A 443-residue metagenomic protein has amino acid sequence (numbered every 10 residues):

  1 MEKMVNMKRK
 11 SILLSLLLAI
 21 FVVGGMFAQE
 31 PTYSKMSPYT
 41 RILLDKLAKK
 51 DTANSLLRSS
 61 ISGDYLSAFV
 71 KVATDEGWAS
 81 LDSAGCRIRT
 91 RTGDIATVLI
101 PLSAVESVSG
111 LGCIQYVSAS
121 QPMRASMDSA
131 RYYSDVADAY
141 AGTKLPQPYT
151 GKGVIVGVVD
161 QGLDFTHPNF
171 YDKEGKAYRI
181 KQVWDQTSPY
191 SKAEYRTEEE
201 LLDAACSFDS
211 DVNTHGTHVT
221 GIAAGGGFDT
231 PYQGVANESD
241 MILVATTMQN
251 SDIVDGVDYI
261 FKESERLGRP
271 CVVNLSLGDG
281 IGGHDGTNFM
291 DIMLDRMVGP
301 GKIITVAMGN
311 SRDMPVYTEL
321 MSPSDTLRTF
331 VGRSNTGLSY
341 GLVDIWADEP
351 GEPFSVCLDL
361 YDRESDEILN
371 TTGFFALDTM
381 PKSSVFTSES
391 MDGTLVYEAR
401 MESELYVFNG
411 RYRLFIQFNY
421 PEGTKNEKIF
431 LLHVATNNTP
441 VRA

Functional and structural regions predicted by a protein language model:
V5-L16: Bacterial N-terminal signal peptides that target proteins for export
I12-L13, M26-Q147, V154-I155, L163 (+6 more regions): Autoinhibitory N-terminal propeptides
S15-G24: Bacterial N-terminal signal peptides
T143-I253, G268, G301, V316 (+2 more regions): Subtilisin-like serine protease catalytic core
L163-T217, L267, E367, T371-K428 (+1 more regions): Active-site core segment of subtilase-fold serine proteases
I260-D285, A307-M308: Short acidic, glycine-rich surface-loop motifs adjacent to enzyme active sites
I304-S390: Polar, glycine-rich mid-to-C-terminal structural blocks that act as macromolecule-binding/assembly scaffolds
D344-D348, H433-T439: Short beta-strand-plus-loop segments that form exposed binding edges in beta-rich domains
